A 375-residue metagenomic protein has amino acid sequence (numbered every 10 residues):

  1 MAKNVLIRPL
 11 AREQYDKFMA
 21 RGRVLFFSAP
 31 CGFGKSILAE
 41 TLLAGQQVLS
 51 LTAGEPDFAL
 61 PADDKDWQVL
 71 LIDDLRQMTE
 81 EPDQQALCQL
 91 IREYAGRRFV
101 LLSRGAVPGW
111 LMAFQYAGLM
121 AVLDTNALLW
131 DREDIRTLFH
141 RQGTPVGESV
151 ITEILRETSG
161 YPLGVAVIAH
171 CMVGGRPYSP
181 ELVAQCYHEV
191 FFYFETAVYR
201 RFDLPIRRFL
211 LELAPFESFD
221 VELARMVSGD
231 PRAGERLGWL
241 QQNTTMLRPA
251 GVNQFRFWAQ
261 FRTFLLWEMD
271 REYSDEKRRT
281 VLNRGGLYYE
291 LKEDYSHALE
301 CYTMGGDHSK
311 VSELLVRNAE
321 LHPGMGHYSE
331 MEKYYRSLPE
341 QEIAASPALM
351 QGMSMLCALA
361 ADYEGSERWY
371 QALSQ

Functional and structural regions predicted by a protein language model:
A2-Y15: N-terminal pre-P-loop "Q-motif" helix
A11, I37, Q85-E153, E157 (+2 more regions): Alpha-helical sensor/transducer elements of the RecA-like P-loop NTPase core
S28-V48: P-loop NTPase Walker A phosphate-binding motif
G32, L38-A39, A121-V122, H140-F192 (+3 more regions): Amphipathic alpha-helical "lid/sensor" segments that cap RecA-like P-loop NTPase cores
A44-F58: Conserved catalytic segments around the Walker B and adjacent sensor/switch elements of P-loop NTPase domains
A62-D83: Conserved P-loop NTPase "ATPase switch" module shared by AAA+ and STAND
S149, F192-D270: C-terminal boundary/linker of central alpha/beta nucleotide-binding cores
D275-A360, E364-A372: Extended alpha-helical scaffolding segments used for macromolecular assembly and cargo binding
